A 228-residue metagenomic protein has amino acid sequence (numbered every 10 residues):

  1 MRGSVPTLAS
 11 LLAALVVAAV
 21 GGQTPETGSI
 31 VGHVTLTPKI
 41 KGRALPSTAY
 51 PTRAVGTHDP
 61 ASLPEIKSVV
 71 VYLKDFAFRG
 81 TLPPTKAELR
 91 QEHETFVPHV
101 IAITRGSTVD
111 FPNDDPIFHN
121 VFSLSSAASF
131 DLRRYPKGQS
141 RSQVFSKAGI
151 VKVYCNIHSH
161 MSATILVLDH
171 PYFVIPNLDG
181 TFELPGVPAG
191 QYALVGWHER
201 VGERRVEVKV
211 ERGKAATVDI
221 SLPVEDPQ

Functional and structural regions predicted by a protein language model:
M1-S4: Positively charged n-region of N-terminal signal peptides that target proteins for export
T7-A19: Bacterial N-terminal signal peptides
G22-Q228: Extracytoplasmic copper-binding redox domains, predominantly the cupredoxin/blue-copper superfamily
